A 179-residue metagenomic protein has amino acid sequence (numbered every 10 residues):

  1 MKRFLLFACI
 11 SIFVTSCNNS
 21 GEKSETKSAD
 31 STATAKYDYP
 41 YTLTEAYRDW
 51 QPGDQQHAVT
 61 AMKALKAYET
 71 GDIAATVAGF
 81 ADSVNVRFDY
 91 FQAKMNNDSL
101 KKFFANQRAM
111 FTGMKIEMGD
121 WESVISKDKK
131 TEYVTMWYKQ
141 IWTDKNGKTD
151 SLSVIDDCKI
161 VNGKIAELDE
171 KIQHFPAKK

Functional and structural regions predicted by a protein language model:
M1-F4: Positively charged n-region of N-terminal signal peptides that target proteins for export
F13-S16: C-terminal motif of bacterial Sec signal peptides marking the signal peptidase cleavage site
N18-T70: Short, low-complexity N-terminal intrinsically disordered segments enriched in polar/charged residues
A64, A75-V77, V84, L100 (+3 more regions): Hydrophobic pocket/interface hotspot
I73-V124: A solvent-exposed, acidic/Ser-Thr-rich amphipathic alpha-helical stretch
D128-Y133: A short, glycine/Asx- and small/polar-enriched loop/turn that sits immediately N-terminal to a beta-strand
T135-I165, I172: Exposed beta-sheet edge and beta->alpha loop/turn motif
E167-K179: Low-complexity, intrinsically disordered terminal/linker segments enriched in charged and Gly/Pro repeats
